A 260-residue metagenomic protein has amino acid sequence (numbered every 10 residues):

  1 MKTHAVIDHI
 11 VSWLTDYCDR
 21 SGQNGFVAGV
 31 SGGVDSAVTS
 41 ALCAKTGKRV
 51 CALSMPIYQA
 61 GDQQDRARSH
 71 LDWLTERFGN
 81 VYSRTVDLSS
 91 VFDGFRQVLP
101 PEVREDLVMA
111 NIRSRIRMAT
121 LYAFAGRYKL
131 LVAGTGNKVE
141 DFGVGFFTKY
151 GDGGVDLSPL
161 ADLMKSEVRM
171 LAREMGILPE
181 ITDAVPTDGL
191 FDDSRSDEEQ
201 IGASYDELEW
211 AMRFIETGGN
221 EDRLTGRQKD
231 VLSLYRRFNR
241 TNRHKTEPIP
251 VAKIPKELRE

Functional and structural regions predicted by a protein language model:
K2-F26, A41-C51, Y58-D62, S69-V91 (+4 more regions): ATP/NTP-dependent adenylation/nucleotidyl-transfer catalytic domains that generate, transfer, or process NMP-activated
A28-V30: Active-site cofactor/substrate anionic-group-binding motifs, chiefly glycine- and Lys/Arg-rich phosphate-binding loops
G33: Conserved G/P- and acidic residue-centered "switch" motifs that form tight phosphate/ATP-binding loops in soluble
S36: Catalytic nucleophile loop
R115: Catalytic-core regions of hydrolytic enzymes
